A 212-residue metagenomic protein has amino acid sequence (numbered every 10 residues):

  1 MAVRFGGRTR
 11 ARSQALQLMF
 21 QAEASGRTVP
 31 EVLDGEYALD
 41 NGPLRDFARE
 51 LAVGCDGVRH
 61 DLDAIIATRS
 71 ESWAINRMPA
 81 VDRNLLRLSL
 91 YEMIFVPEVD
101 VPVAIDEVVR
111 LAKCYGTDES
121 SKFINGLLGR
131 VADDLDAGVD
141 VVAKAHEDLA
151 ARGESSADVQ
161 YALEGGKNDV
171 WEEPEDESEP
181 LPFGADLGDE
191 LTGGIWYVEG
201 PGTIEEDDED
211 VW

Functional and structural regions predicted by a protein language model:
M1-C114, S121, N125-W212: N-terminal interaction/assembly modules
